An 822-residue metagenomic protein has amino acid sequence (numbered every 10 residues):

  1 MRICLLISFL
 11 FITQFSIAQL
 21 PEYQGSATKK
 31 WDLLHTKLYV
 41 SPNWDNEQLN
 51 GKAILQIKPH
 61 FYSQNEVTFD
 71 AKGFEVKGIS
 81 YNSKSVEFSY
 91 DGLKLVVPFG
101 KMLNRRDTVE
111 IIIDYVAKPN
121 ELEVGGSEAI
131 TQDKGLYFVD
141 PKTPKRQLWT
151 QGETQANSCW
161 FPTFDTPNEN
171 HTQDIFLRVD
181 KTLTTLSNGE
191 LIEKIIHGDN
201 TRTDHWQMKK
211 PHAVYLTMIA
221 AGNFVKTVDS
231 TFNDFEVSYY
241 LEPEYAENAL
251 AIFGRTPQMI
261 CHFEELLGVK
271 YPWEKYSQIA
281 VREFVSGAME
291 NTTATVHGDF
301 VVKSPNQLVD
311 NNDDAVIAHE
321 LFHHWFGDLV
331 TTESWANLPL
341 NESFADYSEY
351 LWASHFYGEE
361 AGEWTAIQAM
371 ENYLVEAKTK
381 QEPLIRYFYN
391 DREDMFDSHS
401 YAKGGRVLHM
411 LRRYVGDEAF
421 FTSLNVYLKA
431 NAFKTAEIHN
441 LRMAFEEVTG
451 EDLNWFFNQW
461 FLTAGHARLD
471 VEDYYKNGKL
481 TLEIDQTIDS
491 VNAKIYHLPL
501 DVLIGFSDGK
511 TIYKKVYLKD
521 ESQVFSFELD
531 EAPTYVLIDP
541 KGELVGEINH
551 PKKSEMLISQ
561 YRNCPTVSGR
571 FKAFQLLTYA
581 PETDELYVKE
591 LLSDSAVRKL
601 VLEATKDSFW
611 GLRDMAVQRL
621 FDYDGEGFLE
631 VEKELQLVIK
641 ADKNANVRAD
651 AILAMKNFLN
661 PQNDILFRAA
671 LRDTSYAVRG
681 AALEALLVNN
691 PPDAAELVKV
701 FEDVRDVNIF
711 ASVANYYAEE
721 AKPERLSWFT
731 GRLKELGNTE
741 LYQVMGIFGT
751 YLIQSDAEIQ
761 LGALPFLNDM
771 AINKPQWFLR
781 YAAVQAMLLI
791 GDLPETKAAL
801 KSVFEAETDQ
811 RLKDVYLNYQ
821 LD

Functional and structural regions predicted by a protein language model:
M1-Q24: Bacterial Sec-dependent N-terminal signal peptides
R2, I17-A18, N82, W206 (+2 more regions): Hydrophobic alpha-helical and helix-loop surface patches within well-folded domains that function as non-catalytic
A18-E274, S398, R413-V415, N431 (+2 more regions): Acidic/His-enriched low-complexity segments
V179, R202, T227, P243 (+7 more regions): Non-catalytic accessory/interaction domains
G542-G546, R570-L591, E603, G611-E626 (+10 more regions): Structural detector for internal amphipathic alpha-helices that build alpha-solenoid repeat scaffolds
H550-Q560, T583-T605, G625-K640, N660-R672 (+4 more regions): Amphipathic alpha-helical scaffolding segments comprising HEAT/armadillo-like alpha-solenoid repeats
P565-T566, S608-F609, K643-N644, T674-S675 (+5 more regions): Short inter-helical turns and helix N-cap capping residues of alpha-solenoid HEAT/ARM repeat scaffolds
A798-D822: Terminal, low-structured helical/coil segments at or just beyond the last alpha-helical repeat
